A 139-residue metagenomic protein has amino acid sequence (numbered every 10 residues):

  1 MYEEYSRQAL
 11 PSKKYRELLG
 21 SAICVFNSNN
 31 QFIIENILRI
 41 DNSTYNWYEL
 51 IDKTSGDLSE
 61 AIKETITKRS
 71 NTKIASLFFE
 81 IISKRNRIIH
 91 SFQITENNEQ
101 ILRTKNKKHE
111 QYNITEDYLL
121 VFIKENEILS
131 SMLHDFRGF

Functional and structural regions predicted by a protein language model:
M1-D57, S76-S83, H90, Y118-F139: Amphipathic alpha-helical interface elements
N42-T67, I101-K108: Short, charged amphipathic alpha-helical segments flanked by flexible coils
S59-E96: Short, mixed-charge amphipathic alpha-helical segments
H90-S130: A mid-sequence interfacial segment
